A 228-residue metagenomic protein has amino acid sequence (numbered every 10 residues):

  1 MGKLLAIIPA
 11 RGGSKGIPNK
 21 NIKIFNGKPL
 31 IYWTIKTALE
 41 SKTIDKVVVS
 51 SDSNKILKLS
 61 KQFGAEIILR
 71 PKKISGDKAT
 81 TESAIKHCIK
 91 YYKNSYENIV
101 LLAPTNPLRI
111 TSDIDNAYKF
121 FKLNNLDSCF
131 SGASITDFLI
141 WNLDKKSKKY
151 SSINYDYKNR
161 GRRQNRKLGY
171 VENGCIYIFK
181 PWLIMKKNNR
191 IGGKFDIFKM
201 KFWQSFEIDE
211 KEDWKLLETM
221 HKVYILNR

Functional and structural regions predicted by a protein language model:
M1-P18: N-terminal nucleotide-binding beta1-loop-alpha1 segment
K23-I24, V48-V49, L101, F206: Conserved SAM-binding loop
L30-K46, K58: A short, N-terminal amphipathic alpha-helix
Y32, V47-S51, S131-G132: Short internal beta-strands
I44, N94-Y96, N125-D127: Short, high-confidence coil segments that cap the C-terminus of an alpha-helix and link into the following beta-strand
N54-V100, L108-S112, N116: Short phosphate-binding loop-to-helix
T81-S83, P107-K201: Conserved core of the sugar-phosphate nucleotidyltransferase
K186, F198-K199, Q204-R228: Hydrophobic helical membrane-anchoring modules
